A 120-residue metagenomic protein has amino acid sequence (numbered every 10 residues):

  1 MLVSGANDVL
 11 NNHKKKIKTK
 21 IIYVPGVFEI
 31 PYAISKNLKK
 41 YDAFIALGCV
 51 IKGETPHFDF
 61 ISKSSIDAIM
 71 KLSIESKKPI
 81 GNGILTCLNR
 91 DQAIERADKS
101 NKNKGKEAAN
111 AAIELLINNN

Functional and structural regions predicted by a protein language model:
M1-P25: Glycine-rich phosphate/diphosphate-binding loop of Rossmann-like nucleotide-binding domains
I21, A43-L47, P79-L85: Short beta-strand segments at enzyme active-site cores
V24-V27, C49-V50, L85-N89: Short, ordered loop/turn segments at secondary-structure junctions
Y32-I69: Glycine-rich phosphate-binding loop
D59-T86: Short, acidic/small-residue loops that bind anionic groups at enzyme active sites
L88-K102: Phosphate-binding/catalytic loops
N101-N120: A charged, well-structured terminal subsegment
